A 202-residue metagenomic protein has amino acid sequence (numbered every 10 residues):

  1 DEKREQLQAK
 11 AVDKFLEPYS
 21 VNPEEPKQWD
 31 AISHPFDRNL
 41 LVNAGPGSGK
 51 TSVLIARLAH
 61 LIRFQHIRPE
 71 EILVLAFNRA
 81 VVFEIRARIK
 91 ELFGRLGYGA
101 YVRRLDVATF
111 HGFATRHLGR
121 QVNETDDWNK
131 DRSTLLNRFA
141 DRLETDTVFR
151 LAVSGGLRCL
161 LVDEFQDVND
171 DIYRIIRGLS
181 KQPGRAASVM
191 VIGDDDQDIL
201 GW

Functional and structural regions predicted by a protein language model:
D1-Q121, L151: P-loop NTPase Walker
E24-Q28, S33-D37, V107-A114, T125-C159 (+1 more regions): Conserved helicase/translocase P-loop NTPase motor core
F36, R68-E70, G156, D163 (+1 more regions): Residue-level preference for short coil/turn positions at secondary-structure junctions
P46-T51, A56, C159, Q166-W202: Conserved helicase motor core of SF1/SF2 NTP-dependent helicases
L73, R104, L157-C159, V189: The start of beta-strands in P-loop NTPase/AAA+ ATPase cores
T115-N123, R158, V162, D196-Q197: A broad detector of the eukaryotic-type serine/threonine protein kinase catalytic domain
Q121-N129, F165, M190: DNA-processing P-loop NTPase/helicase core
